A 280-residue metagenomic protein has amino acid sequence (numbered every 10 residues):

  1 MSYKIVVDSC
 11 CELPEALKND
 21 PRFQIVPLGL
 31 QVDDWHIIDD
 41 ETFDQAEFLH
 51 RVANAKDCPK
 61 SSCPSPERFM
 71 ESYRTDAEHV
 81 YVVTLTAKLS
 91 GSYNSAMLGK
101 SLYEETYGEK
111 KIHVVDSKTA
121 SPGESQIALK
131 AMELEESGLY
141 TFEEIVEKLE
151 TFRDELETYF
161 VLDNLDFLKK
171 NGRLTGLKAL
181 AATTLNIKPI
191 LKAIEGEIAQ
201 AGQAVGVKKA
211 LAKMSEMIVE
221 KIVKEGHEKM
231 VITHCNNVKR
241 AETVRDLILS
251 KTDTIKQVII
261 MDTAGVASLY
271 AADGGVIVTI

Functional and structural regions predicted by a protein language model:
M1, R74-A77, V223-G226: Flexible, charged surface loops at secondary-structure boundaries
K4, C10-Q24, L89-S92, A96-S101 (+2 more regions): Mixed-charge interfacial surface used for oligomerization/domain docking and macromolecular partner engagement
K4-C63, R68: N-terminal glycine-rich anion-binding loop in soluble enzyme alpha/beta folds
P27-G29, T84, V115-S117: Short beta->alpha connector loops at strand-helix junctions that form conserved, small/polar/Pro-enriched
K60, V82, V114, V231-I232: Short catalytic-loop micro-motif centered on adjacent basic/acidic residues
P64-V80, T84-K100, E104-T106: Active-site cofactor/cluster-binding pocket
G108-V114: Short, flexible active-site-proximal loops enriched in glycine and acidic residues
